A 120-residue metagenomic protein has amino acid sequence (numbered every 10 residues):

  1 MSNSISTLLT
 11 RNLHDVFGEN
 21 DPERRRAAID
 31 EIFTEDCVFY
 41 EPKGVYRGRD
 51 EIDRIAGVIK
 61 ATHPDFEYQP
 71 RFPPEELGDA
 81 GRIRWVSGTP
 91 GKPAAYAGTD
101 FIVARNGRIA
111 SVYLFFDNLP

Functional and structural regions predicted by a protein language model:
S2-E35: Short acidic-aromatic low-complexity motifs
R26-L77: A solvent-exposed, acidic/Ser-Thr-rich amphipathic alpha-helical stretch
E35, D79-G81, G107: Beta-strand-connecting loop/turn residues
F39, I83, S111-V112: Short hydrophobic/aromatic-rich beta-strand segments that constitute the beta-sheet cores of beta-sandwich/beta-barrel
Y68, P93-D100: Short, surface-exposed coil-to-beta transition loops
E75-D79, G91-Y96: A generic structural micro-feature
R82-P90: Short beta-strand segments that buttress and anchor functional surface loops
A97-P120: Short beta-strand edge/turn micro-motifs at domain boundaries
